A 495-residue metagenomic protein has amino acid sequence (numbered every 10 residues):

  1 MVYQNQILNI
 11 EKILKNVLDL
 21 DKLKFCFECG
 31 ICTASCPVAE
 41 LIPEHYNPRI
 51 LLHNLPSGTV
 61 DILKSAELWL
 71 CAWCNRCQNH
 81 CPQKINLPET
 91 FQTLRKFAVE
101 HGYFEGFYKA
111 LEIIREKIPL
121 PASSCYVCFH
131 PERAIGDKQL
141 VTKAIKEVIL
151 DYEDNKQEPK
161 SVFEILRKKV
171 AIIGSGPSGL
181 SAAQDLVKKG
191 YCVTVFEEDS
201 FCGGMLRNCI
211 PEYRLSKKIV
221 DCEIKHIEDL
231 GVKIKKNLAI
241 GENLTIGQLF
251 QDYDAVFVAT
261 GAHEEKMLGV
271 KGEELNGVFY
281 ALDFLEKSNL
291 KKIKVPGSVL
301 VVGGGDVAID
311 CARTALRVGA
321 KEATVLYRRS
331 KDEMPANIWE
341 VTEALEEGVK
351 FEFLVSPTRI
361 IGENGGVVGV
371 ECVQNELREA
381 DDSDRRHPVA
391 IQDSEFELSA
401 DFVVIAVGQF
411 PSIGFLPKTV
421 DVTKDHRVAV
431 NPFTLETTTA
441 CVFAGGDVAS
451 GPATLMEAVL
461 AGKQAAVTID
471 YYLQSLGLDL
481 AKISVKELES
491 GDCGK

Functional and structural regions predicted by a protein language model:
M1-I10, A39-K64, I85-I113, G136-F163 (+3 more regions): Non-heme iron-sulfur electron-transfer modules
D21-A39, S65-I85, E116-T142, G179-S181 (+2 more regions): Cysteine-centered iron-sulfur cluster-binding motifs in ferredoxin-type domains/subunits of redox enzymes
I149-E164, K225-E242, E265-V318, T423-T438: Glycine-rich dinucleotide-binding loop and its adjacent helix/turn
K169-I173, D221-V270, R359-E371, E376-E379 (+2 more regions): Feature captures the FAD/FMN-dependent oxidoreductase FAD-binding
K169-T194, A308-L316: N-terminal Rossmann-like FAD-binding beta1-loop-alpha1 element of flavoenzymes
C192-V195, D199-D229, I234, E286 (+2 more regions): Rossmann-like dinucleotide-binding cores of NAD(P)H-dependent redox enzymes
E274-P296, D381-P452: FAD-site-proximal beta/loop scaffold in flavoenzymes
C311, V448-L476: A conserved FAD-binding loop/helix module that cradles the flavin
